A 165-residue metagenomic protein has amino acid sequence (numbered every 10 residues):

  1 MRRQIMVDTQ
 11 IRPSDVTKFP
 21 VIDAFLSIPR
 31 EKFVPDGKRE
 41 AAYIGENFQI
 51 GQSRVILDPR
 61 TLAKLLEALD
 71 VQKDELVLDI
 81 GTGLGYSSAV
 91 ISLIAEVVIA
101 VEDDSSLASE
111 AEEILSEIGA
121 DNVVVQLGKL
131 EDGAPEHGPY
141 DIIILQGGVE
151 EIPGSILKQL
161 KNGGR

Functional and structural regions predicted by a protein language model:
M1-L78, Y86-V90, I94, L107-D121: Class I SAM-dependent transferase core
D70-R165: Conserved nucleotide-cofactor-binding alpha/beta core module
